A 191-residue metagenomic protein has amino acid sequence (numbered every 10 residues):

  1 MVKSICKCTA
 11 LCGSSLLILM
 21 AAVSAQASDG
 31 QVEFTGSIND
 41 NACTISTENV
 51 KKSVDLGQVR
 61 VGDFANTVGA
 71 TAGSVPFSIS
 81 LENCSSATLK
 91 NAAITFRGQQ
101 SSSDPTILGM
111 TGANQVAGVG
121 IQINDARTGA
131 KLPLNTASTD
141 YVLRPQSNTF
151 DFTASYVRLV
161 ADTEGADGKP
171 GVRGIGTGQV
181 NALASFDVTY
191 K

Functional and structural regions predicted by a protein language model:
V2-C8, V23-K191: Mature extracellular/passenger domains of Gram-negative fimbrial/pilin and adhesin proteins
S15-A25: C-terminal segment of classical bacterial N-terminal signal peptides
